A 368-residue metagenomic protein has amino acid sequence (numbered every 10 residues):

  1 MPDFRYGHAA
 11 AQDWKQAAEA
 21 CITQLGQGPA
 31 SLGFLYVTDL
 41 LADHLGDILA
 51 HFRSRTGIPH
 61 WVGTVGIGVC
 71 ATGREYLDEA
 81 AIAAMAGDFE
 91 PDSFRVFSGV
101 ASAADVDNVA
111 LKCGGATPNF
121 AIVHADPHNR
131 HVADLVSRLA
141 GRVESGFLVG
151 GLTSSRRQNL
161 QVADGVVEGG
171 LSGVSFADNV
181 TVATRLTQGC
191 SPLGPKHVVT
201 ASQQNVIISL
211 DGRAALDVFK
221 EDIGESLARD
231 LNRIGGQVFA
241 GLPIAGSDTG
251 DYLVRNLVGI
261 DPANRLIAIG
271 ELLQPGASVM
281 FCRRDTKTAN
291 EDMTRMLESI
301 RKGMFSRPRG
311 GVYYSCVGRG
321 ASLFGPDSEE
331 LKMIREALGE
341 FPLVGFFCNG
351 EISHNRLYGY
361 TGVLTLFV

Functional and structural regions predicted by a protein language model:
M1-R53, P59-H60, T64-F324, S328-F341 (+1 more regions): Small-residue-enriched flexible segments
